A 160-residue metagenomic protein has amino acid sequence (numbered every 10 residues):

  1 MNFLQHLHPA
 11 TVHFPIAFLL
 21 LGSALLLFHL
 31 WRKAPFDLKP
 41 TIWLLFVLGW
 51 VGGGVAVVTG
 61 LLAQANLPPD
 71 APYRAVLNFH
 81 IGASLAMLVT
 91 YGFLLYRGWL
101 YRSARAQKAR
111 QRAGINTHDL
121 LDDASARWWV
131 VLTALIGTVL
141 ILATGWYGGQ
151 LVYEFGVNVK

Functional and structural regions predicted by a protein language model:
M1-K160: Polytopic transmembrane helical bundles with strong interfacial aromatic enrichment
